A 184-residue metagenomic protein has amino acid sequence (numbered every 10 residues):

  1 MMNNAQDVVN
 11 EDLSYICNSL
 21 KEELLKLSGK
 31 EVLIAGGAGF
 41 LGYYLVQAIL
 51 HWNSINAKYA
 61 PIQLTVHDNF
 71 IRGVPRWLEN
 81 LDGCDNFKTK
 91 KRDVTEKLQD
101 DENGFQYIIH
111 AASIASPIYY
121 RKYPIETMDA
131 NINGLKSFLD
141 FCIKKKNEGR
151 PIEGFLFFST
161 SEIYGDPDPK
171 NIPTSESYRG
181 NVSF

Functional and structural regions predicted by a protein language model:
M1-Y107: N-terminal Rossmann/SDR dinucleotide-binding element
G29, R72, R121-K122, D129 (+1 more regions): Phosphate-coordinating loops and pocket residues in cytosolic domains that bind phosphorylated ligands
A35, H67, I108-I114, F155-S161: SDR active-site strand-loop-helix element
G39-F40, S161-Y164: Catalytic nucleophile-elbow at a beta strand-turn-alpha helix junction centered on a G-D-S/GDSL motif, marking
N53, C142-K146: Hydrophobic pocket-lining residues that define ligand/cofactor binding sites across diverse proteins
F70-I71, A115-S116, G134, E162: Alpha/beta-hydrolase active-site loop signature
V94-A130, D166: NAD(P)H-binding glycine-rich loop region in Rossmannoid oxidoreductase-like domains and their noncatalytic homologs
K122-D140, G149-G154, I163-F184: Catalytic helix-loop patch of NAD(P)-dependent Rossmann-fold dehydrogenases
